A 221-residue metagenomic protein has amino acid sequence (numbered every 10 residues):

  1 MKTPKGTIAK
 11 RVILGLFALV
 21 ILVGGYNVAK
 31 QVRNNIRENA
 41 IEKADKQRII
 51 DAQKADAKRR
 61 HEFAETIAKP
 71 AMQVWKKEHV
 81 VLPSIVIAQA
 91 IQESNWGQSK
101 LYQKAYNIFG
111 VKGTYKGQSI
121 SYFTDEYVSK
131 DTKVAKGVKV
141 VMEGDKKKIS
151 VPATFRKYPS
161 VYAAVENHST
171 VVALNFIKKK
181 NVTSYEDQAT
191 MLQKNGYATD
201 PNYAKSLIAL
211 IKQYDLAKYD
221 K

Functional and structural regions predicted by a protein language model:
M1-A88, Q92, W96-K221: Catalytic cores of secreted/periplasmic lytic hydrolases that degrade extracellular macromolecules
